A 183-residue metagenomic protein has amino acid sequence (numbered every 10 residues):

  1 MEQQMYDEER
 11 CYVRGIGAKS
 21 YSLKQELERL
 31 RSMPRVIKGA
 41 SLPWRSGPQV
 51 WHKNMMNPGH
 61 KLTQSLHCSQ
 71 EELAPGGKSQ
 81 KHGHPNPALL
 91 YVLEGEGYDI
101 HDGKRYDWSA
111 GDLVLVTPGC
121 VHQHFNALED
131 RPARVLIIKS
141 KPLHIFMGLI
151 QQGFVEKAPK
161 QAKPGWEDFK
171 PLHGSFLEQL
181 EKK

Functional and structural regions predicted by a protein language model:
M1-Q64, Q151-K183: A short, N-terminal "cap"/entry segment at the start of jelly-roll beta-barrel domains of the cupin/DSBH fold
H52-M56, H67-G83: Conserved short histidine dyad/triad with adjacent acidic residue
C68, L89-Y91, L115, D130-L149: A short hydrophobic beta-strand segment most commonly corresponding to one strand of the jelly-roll/cupin
P75, N86-Y98, D102-G103: Glycine- and acidic-residue-biased ligand/ion/polar-headgroup-sensing regions
S79-K81, D99-I100, V116, H122-E129 (+1 more regions): Short beta-strand His + acidic residue motifs that chelate non-heme Fe in jelly-roll/DSBH and cupin folds
P85, K104, C120-V121, K141: A generic "binding-loop/recognition-motif" signal
G103-G119: Short acidic-glycine-tyrosine-enriched beta hairpin
